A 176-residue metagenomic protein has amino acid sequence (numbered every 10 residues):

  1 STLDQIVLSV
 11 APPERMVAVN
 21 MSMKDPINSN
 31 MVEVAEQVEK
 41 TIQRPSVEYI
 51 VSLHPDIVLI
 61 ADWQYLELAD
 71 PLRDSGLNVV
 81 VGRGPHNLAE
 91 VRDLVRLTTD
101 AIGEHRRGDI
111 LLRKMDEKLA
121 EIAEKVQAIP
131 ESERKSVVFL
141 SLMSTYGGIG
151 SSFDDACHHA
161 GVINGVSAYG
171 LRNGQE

Functional and structural regions predicted by a protein language model:
S1, P85-N87, S151: Intrinsic-disorder/low-complexity, polar/charged segments
T2-W63, L68, G165: A short, structured surface patch at a secondary-structure boundary
Q5, R96, D154-D155: Active-site phosphate/pyrophosphate- and oxyanion-stabilizing loops and adjacent acidic/basic residues in soluble
A11, W63, D93, S151-S152: Generic recognition of short, well-ordered alpha-helical segments
M23-I27, E36, I149-Q175: Alpha-helical, coiled-coil/dimerization segments enriched in small aliphatic residues
Q43, E48, G170-E176: Structural motif
L68-Y146, H158, V166-Q175: Extracytoplasmic substrate-binding proteins
